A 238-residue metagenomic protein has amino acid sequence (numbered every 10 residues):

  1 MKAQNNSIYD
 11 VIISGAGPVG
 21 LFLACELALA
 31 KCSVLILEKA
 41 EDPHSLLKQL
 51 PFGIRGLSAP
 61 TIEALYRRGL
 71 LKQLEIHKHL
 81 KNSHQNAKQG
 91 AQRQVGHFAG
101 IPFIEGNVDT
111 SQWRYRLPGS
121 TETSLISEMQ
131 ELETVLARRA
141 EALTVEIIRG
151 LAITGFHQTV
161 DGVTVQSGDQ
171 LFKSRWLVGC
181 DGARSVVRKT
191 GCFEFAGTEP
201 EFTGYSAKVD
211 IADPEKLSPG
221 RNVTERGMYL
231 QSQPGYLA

Functional and structural regions predicted by a protein language model:
A3-V19, L35: Beta1/beta-strand and adjacent pyrophosphate-binding region of the FAD-binding site in flavoprotein oxidoreductases
S7-Y9, S167-W176, C180: Core beta-strand elements of the Rossmann-like FAD/NAD(P) dinucleotide-binding domain in flavoenzyme oxidoreductases
I13, A24, L65, E133-L136 (+3 more regions): Conserved structural-core and active-site-/substrate-pathway-adjacent residues in large, well-folded domains of enzymes
L23-C32, A64, L143: A short, Lys/Arg-enriched amphipathic alpha-helix followed by its capping loop at the start of a domain
A28-G53: Glycine-rich FAD pyrophosphate-binding loop
L46-R139, Q233: Active-site-adjacent segment of FAD-dependent monooxygenases/related oxidoreductases
R149-V163: A conserved short coil-to-beta-strand element within the FAD-binding core of flavoproteins
C180-A238: Conserved FAD-binding catalytic core of PHBH/FMO-like flavoproteins
